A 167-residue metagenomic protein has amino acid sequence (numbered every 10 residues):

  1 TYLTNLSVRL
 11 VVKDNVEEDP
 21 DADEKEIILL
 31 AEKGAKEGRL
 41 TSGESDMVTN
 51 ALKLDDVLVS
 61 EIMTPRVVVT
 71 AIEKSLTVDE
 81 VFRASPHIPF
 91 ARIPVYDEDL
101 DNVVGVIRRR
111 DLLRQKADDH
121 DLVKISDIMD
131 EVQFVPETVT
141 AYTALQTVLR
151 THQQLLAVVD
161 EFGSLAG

Functional and structural regions predicted by a protein language model:
T1-V11: Hydrophobic alpha-helical segments of integral membrane proteins, encompassing both true transmembrane helices
V12-E18: Short intracellular "coupling" helices and adjacent cytoplasmic loop segments at the cytosolic face of multi-pass
E18-A166: Soluble cytosolic regulatory domains appended to membrane proteins
